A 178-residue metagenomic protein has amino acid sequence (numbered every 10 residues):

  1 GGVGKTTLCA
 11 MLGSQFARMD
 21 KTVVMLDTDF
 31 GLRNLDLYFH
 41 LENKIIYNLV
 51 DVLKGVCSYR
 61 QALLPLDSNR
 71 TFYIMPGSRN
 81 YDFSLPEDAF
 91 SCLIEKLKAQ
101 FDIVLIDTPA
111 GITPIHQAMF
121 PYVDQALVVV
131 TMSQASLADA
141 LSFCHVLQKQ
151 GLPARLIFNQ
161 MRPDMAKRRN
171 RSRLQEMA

Functional and structural regions predicted by a protein language model:
G1, V52, D107: Residue-level signature of catalytic and energy-coupling elements of molecular machines, predominantly ATP/GTP-dependent
G1-F30, L97: Walker A/P-loop phosphate-binding motif and the immediately C-terminal alpha-helix
V3, F30, K44-Y47, S58 (+5 more regions): Charged, alpha-helix-enriched surfaces in structured cytosolic catalytic cores of large nucleotide-utilizing machines
T7, I74-P76, I157: Soluble periplasmic/extracytoplasmic beta-strand elements of cell-envelope proteins
M25-A99: P-loop/Walker-type NTP enzyme "switch/lid" segment
K96-A99, I103-A178: Conserved catalytic-core segment of NTP-binding enzymes
